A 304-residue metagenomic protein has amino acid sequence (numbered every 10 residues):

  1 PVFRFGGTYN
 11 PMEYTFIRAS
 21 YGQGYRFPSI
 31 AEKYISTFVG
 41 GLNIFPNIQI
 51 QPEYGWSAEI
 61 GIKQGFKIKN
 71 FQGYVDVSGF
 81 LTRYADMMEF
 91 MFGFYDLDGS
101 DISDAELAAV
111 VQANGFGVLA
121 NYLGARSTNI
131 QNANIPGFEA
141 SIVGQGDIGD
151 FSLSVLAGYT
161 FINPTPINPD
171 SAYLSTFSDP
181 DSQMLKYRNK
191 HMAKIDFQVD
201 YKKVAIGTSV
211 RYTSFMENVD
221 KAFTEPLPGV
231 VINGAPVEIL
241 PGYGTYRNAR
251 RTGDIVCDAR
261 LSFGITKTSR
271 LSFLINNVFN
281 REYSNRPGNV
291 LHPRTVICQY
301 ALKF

Functional and structural regions predicted by a protein language model:
P1, I44-P46, W56, F71 (+6 more regions): Exposed loop/turn and edge beta-strand positions of beta-sandwich/beta-sheet ligand-binding modules
T8, A19-S20, Q51-E59, F151-F161 (+1 more regions): Conserved C-terminal beta-signal and adjacent last beta-strands/turns of outer-membrane beta-barrel proteins
Y9, E13-A58, Q72, G79-N121 (+3 more regions): Surface-exposed extracellular loop regions of Gram-negative outer-membrane beta-barrel proteins, predominantly
N47, T128-N129, N277: Asparagine-centered polar/low-complexity signal
G61-Q64: Hydrophobic transmembrane alpha-helices and their helix-loop junctions in integral membrane proteins
N70, G79-R83, S100-A222, T268: Gram-negative outer-membrane beta-barrel transporters
